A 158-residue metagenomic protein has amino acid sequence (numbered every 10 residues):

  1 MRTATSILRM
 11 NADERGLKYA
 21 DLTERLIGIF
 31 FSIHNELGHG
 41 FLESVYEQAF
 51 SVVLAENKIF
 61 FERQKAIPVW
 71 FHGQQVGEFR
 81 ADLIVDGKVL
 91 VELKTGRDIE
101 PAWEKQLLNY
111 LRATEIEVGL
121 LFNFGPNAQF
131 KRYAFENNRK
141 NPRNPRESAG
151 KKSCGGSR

Functional and structural regions predicted by a protein language model:
M1-L17, R139-R158: Short, low-complexity, charge-dense intrinsically disordered segments
R2-S6, M10-K18, L22, I29-L37 (+2 more regions): Phosphate-binding site recognition
Y19-G28, H39-E43, E47, S51: Nuclease catalytic cores
G38, F61, A81-I99, Y110: Conserved catalytic cores of phosphodiester-cleaving nucleases, focusing on short active-site segments
V52, E56, R112: Short, well-ordered alpha-helices that flank and scaffold nucleotide-derived cofactor binding pockets
N57-W70: A short acidic/basic microdomain associated with nuclease active sites
Q75-F79: A short, glycine/Asx- and small/polar-enriched loop/turn that sits immediately N-terminal to a beta-strand
K94-P145: Nucleic-acid nuclease catalytic cores
